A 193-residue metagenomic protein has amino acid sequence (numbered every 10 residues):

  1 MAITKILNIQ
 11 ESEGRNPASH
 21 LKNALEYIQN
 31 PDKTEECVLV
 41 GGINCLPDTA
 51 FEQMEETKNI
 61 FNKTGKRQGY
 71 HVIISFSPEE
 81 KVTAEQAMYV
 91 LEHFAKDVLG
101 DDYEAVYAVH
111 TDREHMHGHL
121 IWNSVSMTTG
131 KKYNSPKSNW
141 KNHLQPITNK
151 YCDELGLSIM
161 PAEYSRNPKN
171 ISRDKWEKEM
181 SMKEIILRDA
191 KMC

Functional and structural regions predicted by a protein language model:
M1-C193: N-terminal nicking endonuclease/strand-transfer module with a His-rich metal-binding environment and a catalytic Tyr
